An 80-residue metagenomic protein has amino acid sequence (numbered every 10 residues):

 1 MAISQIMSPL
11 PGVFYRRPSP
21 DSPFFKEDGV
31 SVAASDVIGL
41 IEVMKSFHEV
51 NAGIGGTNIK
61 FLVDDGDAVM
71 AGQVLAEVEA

Functional and structural regions predicted by a protein language model:
M1, K45, Q73: Residue-level signal for pocket-adjacent positions within structured domains
M1-L40, E49, G53-G55: Acidic, low-complexity mobile loops and tails
P20, S46, G66: Surface-exposed, flexible loop/turn segments at secondary-structure boundaries
I38-G39, M44-K45, A76: Short, charged beta-turn/beta-strand-edge "cap" motif at the junction between a beta-strand and an adjacent loop
V43-K45, E49-A52, V63, A80: Short, conserved catalytic or interaction motifs in soluble domains
K60-A80: C-terminal structural segments of small proteins and small subunits
